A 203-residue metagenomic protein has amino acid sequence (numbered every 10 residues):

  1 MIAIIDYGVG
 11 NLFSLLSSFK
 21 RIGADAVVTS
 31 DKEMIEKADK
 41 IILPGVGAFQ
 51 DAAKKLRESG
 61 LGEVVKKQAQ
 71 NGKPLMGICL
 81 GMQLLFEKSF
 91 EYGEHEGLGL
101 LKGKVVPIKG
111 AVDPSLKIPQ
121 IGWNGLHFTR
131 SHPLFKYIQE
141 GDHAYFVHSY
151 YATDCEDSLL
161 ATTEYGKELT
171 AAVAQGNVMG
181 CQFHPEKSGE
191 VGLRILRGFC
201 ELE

Functional and structural regions predicted by a protein language model:
I2-A24, E186-K187: N-terminal beta1-alpha1 ligand-phosphate binding loop
R21-V28, L56-S59, W123-T129, T162-E164: Short gly/ser/thr-rich secondary-structure transition/capping motifs
A26-K37: Short acidic low-complexity segments
I42-P44: Structural motif
G47-Q120: Cysteine-nucleophile active-site neighborhood
K88-Y165: Pocket-forming structural segment of enzyme catalytic cores
Y151-E203: C-terminal and late-domain segments of enzyme folds
